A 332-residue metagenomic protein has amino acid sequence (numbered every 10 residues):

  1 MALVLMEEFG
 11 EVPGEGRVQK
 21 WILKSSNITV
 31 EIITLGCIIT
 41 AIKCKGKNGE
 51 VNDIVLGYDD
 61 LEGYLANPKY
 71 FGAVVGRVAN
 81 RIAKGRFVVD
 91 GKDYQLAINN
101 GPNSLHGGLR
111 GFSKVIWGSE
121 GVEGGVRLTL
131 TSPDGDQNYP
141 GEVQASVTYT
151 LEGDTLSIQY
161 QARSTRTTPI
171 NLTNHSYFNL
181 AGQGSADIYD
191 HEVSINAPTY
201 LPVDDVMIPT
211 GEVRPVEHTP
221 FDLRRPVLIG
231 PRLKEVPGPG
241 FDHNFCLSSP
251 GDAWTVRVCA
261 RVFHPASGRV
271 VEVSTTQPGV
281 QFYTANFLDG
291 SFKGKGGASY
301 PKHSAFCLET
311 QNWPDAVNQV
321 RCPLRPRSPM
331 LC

Functional and structural regions predicted by a protein language model:
A2-C332: An exposed, glycine/acidic-rich loop-and-rim segment of catalytic or binding clefts
